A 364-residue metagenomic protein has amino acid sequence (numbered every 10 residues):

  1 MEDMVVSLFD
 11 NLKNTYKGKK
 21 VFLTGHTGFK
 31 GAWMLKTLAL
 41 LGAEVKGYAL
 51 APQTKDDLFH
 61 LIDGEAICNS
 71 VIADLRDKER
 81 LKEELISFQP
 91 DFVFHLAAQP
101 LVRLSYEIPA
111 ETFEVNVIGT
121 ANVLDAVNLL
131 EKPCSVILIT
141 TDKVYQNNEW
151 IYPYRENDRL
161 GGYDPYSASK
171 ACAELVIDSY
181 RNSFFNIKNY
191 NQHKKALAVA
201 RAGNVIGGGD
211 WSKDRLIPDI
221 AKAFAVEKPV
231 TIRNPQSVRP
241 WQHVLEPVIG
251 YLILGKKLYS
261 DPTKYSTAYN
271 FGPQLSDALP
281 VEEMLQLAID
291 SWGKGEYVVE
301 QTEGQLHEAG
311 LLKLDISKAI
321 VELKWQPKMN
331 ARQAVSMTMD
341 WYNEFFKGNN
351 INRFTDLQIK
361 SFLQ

Functional and structural regions predicted by a protein language model:
M1-A202, L357, F362: N-terminal Rossmann-like NAD(P)+-binding domain of SDR-like oxidoreductases, especially those catalyzing
E2-V5, A39-L41, A73, N204 (+1 more regions): C-terminal substrate-binding subdomain of Rossmann-fold SDR/epimerase-dehydratase oxidoreductases
Y16, T24-H26, V93, Y180 (+5 more regions): Generic structural signal for small/hydrophobic residues in well-ordered secondary structure, especially within
R76, L101, T112, G207 (+2 more regions): Glycine-/small-residue-rich active-site loops that bind phosphorylated ligands and cofactors
K78-E79, D91, R103, A110 (+7 more regions): Residues in well-ordered alpha-helical elements
T120, K213-I217, Y251: Amphipathic alpha-helical segments in well-structured domains
Y145-W150, F185-N191, D210, A225 (+1 more regions): Proline-centered turn/helix-capping motifs that create local helix->coil transitions or kinks
C172, V176-Y180, I220, M284 (+1 more regions): Hydrophobic alpha-helix immediately C-terminal to the catalytic Tyr-X-X-X-Lys motif of short-chain
